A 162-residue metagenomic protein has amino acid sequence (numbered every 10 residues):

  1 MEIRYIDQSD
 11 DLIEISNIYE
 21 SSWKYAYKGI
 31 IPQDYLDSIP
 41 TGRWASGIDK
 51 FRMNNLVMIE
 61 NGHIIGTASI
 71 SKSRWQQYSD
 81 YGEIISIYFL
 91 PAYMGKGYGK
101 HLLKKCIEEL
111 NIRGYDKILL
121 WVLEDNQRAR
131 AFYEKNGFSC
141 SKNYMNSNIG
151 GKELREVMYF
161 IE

Functional and structural regions predicted by a protein language model:
M1-I3: Extreme N-terminal starter segment of soluble prokaryotic enzymes
Y5-S9, S16, E20-A92, L103-K105 (+2 more regions): Acetyl-CoA-dependent GNAT
D10-D11, G97: Short helix-adjacent coil turns
G66, G82, G95-G99, G137 (+1 more regions): Glycine-centered flexibility sites
G82, D116-L119, L123-R130, E134-N136 (+1 more regions): C-terminal "cap" of GNAT-fold acetyltransferases
S86-K104, N111-R113, E124-A131, K135-N136: Conserved glycine-rich acetyl-CoA-binding loop
